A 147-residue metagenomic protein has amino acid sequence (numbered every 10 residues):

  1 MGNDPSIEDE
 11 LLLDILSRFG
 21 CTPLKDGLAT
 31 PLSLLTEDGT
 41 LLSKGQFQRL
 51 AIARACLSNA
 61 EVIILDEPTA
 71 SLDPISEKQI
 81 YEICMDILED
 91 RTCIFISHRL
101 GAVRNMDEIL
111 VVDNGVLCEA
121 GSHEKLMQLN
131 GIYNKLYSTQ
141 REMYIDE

Functional and structural regions predicted by a protein language model:
M1-T36, I132-K135: Conserved "ABC signature" C-loop
R18, D26-G27, E82, R99 (+1 more regions): C-terminal portion of ABC ATPase nucleotide-binding domains
C21-L50, N59, M143-E147: ABC-fold ATPase nucleotide-binding domain signature/coupling loops
I52, I96: Hydrophobic anchor residue at the start of the ABC signature
I63-E67: Catalytic Walker B motif of ABC-type/P-loop ATPase nucleotide-binding domains
P74-S76: Helix N-cap at the start of a conserved alpha-helix in ABC-type nucleotide-binding domains
D86-F95, V103: Conserved catalytic loops of ABC-family nucleotide-binding domains
